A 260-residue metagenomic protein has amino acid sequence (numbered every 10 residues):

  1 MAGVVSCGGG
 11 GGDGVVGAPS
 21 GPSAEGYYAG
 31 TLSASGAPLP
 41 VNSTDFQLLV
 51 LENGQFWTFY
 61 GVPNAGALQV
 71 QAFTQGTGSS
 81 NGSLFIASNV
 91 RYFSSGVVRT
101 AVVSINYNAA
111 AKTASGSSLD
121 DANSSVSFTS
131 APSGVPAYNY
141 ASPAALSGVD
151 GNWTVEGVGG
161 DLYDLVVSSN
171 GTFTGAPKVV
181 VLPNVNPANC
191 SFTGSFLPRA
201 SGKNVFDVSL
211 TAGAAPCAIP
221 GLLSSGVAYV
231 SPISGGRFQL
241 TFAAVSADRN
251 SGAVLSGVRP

Functional and structural regions predicted by a protein language model:
M1-A29, V135-N139, S256-P260: Bacterial Sec-dependent N-terminal signal peptides
A24, A34-G82, V155-A214: N-terminal glycine/threonine-rich, aromatic-flanked beta-hairpin/loop signature
F46-E52, A101-A109, S127-F128, L162-S169 (+1 more regions): Broad, structure-driven detector of short, well-ordered beta-strand segments within folded domains
L48, G76-G78, I105-Y107, F192-A200 (+2 more regions): Extended lipid/amphipathic-ligand handling interfaces
F73-F93, V97-N108, A137-A144, E156-D164: Low-complexity, intrinsically disordered segments exposed to solvent
I86-A101, F206-V227: An anionic, turn-rich surface loop/hairpin at beta-sheet edges that serves as a generic interaction/coordination patch
G96-V135: Hydrophobic, ordered structural segments
L119-N152, S191-P198, R237-P260: Edge beta-strand at a domain terminus
